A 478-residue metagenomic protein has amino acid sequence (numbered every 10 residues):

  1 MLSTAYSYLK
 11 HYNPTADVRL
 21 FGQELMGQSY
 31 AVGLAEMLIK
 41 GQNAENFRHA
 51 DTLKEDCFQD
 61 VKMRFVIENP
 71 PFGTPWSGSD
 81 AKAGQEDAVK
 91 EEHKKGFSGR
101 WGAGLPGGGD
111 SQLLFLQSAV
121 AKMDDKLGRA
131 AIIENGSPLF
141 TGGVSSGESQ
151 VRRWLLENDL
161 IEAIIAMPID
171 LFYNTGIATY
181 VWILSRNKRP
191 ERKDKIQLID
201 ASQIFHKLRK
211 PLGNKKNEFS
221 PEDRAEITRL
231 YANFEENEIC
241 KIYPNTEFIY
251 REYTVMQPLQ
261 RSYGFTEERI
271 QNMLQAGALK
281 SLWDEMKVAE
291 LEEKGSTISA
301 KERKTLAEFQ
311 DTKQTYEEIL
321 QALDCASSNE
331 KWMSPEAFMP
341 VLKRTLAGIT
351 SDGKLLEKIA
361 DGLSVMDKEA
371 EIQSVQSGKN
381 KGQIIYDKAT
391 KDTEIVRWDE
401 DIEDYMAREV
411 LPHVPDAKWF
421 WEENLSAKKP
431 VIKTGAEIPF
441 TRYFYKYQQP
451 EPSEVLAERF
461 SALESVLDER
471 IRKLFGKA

Functional and structural regions predicted by a protein language model:
M1-A88, N135-S137, G142-V151, E157-I161 (+3 more regions): Conserved S-adenosyl-L-methionine
S3, A31, E68-P70, L113-Q117 (+13 more regions): Feature representing long, continuous alpha-helical segments
Y30, G102-L184: Conserved Class I SAM-dependent methyltransferase catalytic core
K62-M63, D110-S111, L127-N135, I161-E162 (+15 more regions): Active-site lining segments that contact anionic ligands and/or coordinate catalytic metals
A81, Y173-G277: Flexible, glycine-/basic-rich loop-and-beta segments that form/coincide with the SAM-dependent methyltransferase
A81-V89, G96-D110, S137-G147, P168-N174 (+3 more regions): Short, contiguous acidic/charged loop-to-helix segments that flank catalytic cores in large enzymes
L259-Q383: Long intrinsically disordered, low-complexity regions that are acidic and Ser/Thr-rich
A337, I349, I359-L363, D367-A370 (+2 more regions): Non-catalytic DNA-recognition/assembly elements of restriction-modification systems
